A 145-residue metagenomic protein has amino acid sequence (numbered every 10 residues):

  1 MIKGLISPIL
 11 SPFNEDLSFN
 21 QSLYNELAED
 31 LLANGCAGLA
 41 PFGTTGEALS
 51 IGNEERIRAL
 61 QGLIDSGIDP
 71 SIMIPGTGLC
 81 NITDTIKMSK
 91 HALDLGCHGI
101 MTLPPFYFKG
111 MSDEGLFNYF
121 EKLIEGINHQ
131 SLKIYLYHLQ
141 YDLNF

Functional and structural regions predicted by a protein language model:
M1-S7, S11-N144: Active-site beta->alpha loop and helix N-cap motifs at the rims of alpha/beta catalytic domains
